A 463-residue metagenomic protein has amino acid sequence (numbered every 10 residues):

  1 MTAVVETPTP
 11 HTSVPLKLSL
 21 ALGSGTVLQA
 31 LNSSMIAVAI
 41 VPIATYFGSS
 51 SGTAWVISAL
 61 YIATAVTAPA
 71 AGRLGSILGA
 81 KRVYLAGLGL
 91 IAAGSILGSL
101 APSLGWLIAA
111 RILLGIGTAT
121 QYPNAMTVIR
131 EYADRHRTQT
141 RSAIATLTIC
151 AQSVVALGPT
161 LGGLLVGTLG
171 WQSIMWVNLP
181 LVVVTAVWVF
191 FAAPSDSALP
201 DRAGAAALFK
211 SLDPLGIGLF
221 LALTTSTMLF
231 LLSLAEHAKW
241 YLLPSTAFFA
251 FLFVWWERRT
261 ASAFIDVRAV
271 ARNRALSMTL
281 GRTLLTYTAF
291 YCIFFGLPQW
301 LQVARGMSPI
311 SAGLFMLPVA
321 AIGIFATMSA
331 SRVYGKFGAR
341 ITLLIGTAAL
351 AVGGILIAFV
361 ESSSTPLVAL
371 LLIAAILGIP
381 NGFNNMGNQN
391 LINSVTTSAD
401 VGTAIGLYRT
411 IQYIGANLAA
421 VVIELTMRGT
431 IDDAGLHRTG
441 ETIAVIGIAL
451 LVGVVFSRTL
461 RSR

Functional and structural regions predicted by a protein language model:
T2-S197, I355-A358, L425, G429 (+1 more regions): Transmembrane-helix bundle of Major Facilitator Superfamily
P15-I40, G48-A59, V66-G72, K81-Y84 (+4 more regions): 12-transmembrane solute porter fold
G72-S76, V83-Y84, L114, S142 (+5 more regions): Alpha-helical transmembrane segments of integral membrane proteins, especially early/N-terminal helices
S76, R130, A193, M228-E236 (+6 more regions): Membrane-water interface at transmembrane helix exits
L97, V184-A192, S226-F230, F248-W256 (+4 more regions): Residue-level signal for alpha-helical transmembrane segments in multi-pass membrane proteins
R135-S142, D201-F209, V303-I310: Short juxtamembrane and helix-loop transition motifs at transmembrane-helix boundaries in membrane proteins
L164, L221-L229, F295-V303: Small-residue-rich transmembrane alpha-helical segments that form helix-helix packing/gating elements in polytopic
G167-R282: Hydrophobic transmembrane-helix bundles of small-molecule transporters
